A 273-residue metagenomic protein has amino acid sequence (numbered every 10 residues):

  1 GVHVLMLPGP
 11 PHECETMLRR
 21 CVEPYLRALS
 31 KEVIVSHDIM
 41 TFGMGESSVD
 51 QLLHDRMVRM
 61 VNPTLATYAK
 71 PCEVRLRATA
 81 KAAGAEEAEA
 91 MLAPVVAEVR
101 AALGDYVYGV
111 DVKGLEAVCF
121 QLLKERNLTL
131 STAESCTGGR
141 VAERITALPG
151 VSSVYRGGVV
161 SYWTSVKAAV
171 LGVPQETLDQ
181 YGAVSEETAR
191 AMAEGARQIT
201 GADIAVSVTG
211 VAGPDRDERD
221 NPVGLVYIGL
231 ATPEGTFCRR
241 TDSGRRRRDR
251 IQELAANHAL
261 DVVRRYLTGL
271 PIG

Functional and structural regions predicted by a protein language model:
G1-L5: Beta-strand-turn-beta hairpins that frame and shape the catalytic cleft of phosphate-ester-processing enzymes
M6-C72, R77-T79, E87-L92: Accessory alpha-helical/coil subdomains and C-terminal extensions that flank or cap enzyme catalytic cores
P8, A82, V208-V211: Glycine-rich beta-strand-to-loop/alpha-helix junction loops that act as flexible
F42, T79-K81, A231, G244: Solvent-exposed residues in well-ordered beta-strands and their adjoining turns, especially edge/terminal strands
H54, A83, R264: Residue-level marker of positions within ordered structural domains that often coincide with functionally constrained
E87-G273: Short alpha-helical segments enriched in small residues
